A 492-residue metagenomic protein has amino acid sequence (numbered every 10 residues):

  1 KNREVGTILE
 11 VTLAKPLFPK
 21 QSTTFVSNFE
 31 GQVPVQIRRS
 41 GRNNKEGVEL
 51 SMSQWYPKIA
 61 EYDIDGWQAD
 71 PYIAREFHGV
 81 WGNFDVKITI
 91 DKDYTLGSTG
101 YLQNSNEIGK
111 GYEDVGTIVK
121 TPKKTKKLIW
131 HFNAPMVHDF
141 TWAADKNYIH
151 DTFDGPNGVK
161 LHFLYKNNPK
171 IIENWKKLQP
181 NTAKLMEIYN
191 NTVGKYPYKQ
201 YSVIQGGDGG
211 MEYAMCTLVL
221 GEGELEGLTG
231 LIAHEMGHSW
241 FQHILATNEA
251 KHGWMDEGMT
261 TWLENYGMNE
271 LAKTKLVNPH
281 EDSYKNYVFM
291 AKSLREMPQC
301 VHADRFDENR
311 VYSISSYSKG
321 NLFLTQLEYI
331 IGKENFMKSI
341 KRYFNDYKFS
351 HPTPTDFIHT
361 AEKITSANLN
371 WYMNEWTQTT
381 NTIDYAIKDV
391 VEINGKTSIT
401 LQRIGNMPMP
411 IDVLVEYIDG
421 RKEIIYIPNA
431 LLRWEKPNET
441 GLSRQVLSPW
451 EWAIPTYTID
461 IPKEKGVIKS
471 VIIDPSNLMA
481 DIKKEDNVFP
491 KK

Functional and structural regions predicted by a protein language model:
K1, M52-S53, T89-Y94, E416-N429: Solvent-exposed beta-hairpin/edge-strand motifs
K1-G47, K120-K123, P449-G466, S476: A surface-exposed beta-strand-loop module
G6-E10, A14, S22-V26, W81-D85 (+5 more regions): Extracellular structured ligand-interaction cores
L9, F132, H162-Q402, P408: Hydrophobic alpha-helical and helix-loop surface patches within well-folded domains that function as non-catalytic
F29-F84, S476-K492: Glycine/proline-rich low-complexity spacer/linker segments in large multi-domain proteins
V35-N44, G97-G100, W142-D145, Y213-T217 (+4 more regions): Short, solvent-exposed loop/turn and secondary-structure capping segments
I59-G66, A74-A233, W262: Hydrophobic helix-coil surface modules that form long, contiguous segments used for peptide/substrate interaction
S105, N167-P169, G237, E334 (+1 more regions): Non-catalytic accessory/interaction domains
